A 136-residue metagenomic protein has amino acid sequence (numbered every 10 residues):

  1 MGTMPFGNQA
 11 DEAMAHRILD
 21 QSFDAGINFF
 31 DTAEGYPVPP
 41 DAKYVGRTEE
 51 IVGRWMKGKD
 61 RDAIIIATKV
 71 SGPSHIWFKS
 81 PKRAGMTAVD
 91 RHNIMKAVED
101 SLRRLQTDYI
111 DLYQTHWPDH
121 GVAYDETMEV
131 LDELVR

Functional and structural regions predicted by a protein language model:
M1-I64, R136: N-terminal binding-site loop/beta-alpha segment at the start of enzyme catalytic domains that lines or forms
M4-F6, A33-G35, K69-P73, T115-P118: Active-site beta-loop-alpha junctions enriched in small/polar residues
N28-F29, A63-K69, Y109-L112: Structural preference for beta-strand elements that scaffold enzyme active sites
T32, T48, T68, T107 (+1 more regions): Ser/Thr-centric signal marking residues that sit in or immediately flank functional binding/regulatory motifs
G35-Y36, K59-T87: Structural motif corresponding to the early beta-alpha repeats
P40-V45, H75, G121-V122: Acidic pyrophosphate-coordinating catalytic loop
I51-W55, I65, K69, N93-D100 (+1 more regions): Generic beta-strand or strand-like secondary-structure segments
W77-R136: Glycine/proline-rich, positively charged, aromatic-decorated active-site loop/lid region on the catalytic face
